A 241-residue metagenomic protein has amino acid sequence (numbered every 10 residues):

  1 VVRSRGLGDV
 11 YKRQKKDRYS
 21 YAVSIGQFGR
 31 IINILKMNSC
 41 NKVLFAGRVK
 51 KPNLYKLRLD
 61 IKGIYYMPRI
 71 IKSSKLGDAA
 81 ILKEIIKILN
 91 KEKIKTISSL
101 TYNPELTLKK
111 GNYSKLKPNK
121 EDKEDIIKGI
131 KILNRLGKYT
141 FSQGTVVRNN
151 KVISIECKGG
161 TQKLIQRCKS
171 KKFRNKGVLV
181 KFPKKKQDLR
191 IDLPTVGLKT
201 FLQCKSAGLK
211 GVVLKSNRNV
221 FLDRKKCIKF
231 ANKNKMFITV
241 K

Functional and structural regions predicted by a protein language model:
V1-Y11: Single conserved hydrophobic/aromatic residue that forms the stacking wall/gate of nucleotide- or nucleobase-binding
D9-K12, R48-K50, T101-Y102, K158 (+4 more regions): Short, ordered loop/turn segments at secondary-structure junctions
K12-G26: N-terminal beta-loop-helix "entrance" segment that forms/cooperates in small-molecule cofactor or anionic ligand
A22-I25, K75-A79, E92-K205: Conserved mixed alpha/beta catalytic, RNA-binding, or beta-rich assembly cores of soluble enzyme, regulatory
Q27-N38: Short, well-structured alpha-helical segments in soluble
Y55-K75: A charged helix-plus-loop insertion that forms the helical arch/lid used to bind and gate nucleic-acid substrates
L202, S206-G211, K215-V220, K225-K241: C-terminal binding/interaction regions
